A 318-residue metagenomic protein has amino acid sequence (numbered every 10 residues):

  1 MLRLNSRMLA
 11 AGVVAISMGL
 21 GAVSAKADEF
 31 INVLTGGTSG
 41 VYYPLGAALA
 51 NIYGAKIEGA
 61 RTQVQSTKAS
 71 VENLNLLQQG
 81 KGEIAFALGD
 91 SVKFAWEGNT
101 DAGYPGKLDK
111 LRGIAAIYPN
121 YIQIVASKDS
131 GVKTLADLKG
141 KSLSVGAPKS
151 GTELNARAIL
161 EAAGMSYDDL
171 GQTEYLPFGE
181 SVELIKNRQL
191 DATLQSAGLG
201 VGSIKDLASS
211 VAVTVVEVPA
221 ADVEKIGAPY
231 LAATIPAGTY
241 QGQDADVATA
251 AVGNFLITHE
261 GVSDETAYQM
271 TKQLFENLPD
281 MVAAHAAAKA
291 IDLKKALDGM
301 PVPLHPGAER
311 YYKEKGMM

Functional and structural regions predicted by a protein language model:
M1-G12: Bacterial N-terminal signal peptides that target proteins for export
R7, L20-A27: Sec/Tat signal peptide C-region and signal peptidase I cleavage site
I31-K56, A60-R61, N120-N187, P279 (+4 more regions): Bilobed "Venus flytrap"/periplasmic-binding protein-like clamshell domains and structurally analogous long
A47-N51, Q63-P105, I124, G179-L184 (+3 more regions): Pocket-flanking alpha-helical
G89, T100-D101, S166-I257, G261-V262: Pocket-lining segment of extracytoplasmic ligand-binding domains
G103-I117, I122, T239-A248: A structural signal for short loop-to-beta-strand junctions that line the ligand-binding cleft of periplasmic/secreted
Y118-V132, A228, V252-E265: A bilobed periplasmic-binding-protein/Venus flytrap-type ligand-binding module shared by bacterial periplasmic
T173, G179-E180, K186-N187, A197-V215 (+1 more regions): An extracytoplasmic/periplasmic, membrane-proximal ligand-sensing/linker region
